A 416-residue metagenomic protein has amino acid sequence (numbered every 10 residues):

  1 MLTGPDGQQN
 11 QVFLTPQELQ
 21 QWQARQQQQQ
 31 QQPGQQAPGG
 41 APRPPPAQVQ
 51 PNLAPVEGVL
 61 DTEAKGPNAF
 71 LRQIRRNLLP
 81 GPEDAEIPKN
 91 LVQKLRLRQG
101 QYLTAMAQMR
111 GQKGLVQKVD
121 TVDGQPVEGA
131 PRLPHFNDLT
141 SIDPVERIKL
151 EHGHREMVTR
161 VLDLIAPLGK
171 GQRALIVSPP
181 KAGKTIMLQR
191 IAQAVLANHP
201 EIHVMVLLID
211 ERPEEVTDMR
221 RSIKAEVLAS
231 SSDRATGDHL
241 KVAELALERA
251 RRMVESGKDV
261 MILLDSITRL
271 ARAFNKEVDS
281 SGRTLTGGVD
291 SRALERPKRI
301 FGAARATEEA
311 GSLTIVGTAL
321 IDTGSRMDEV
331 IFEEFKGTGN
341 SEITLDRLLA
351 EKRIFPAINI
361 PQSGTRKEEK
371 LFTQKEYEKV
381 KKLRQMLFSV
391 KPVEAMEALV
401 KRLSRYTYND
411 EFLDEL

Functional and structural regions predicted by a protein language model:
M1-P82, R98-Q101, M106: Acidic low-complexity intrinsically disordered regions
F70-I74, E86, K118, R220: Short, acidic/hydrophobic/Gly-rich beta-strand patch recurrent on exposed beta strands that often constitutes part
P80-K89, H152-V158: Short, structured beta-strand/loop micro-motifs enriched in basic residues and often containing a Trp
K89-R96, I165, V177: Short, surface-exposed secondary-structure edge patches
L91, A107-Q112, P180-K181: Short, charged beta-turn/beta-strand-edge "cap" motif at the junction between a beta-strand and an adjacent loop
M109-I176: P-loop NTP-binding catalytic core
A174, G183, A192-V195, P200-L416: P-loop NTPase catalytic core
